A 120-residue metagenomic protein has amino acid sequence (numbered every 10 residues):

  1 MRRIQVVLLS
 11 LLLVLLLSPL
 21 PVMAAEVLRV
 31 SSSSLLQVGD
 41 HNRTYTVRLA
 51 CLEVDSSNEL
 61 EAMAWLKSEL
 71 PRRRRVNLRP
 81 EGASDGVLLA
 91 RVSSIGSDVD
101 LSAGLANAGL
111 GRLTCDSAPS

Functional and structural regions predicted by a protein language model:
R2-L8, P19-S120: Small beta-barrel nucleic-acid-binding modules, primarily SNase/OB-fold domains and secondarily Tudor-like barrels
L12-L17: Hydrophobic core
